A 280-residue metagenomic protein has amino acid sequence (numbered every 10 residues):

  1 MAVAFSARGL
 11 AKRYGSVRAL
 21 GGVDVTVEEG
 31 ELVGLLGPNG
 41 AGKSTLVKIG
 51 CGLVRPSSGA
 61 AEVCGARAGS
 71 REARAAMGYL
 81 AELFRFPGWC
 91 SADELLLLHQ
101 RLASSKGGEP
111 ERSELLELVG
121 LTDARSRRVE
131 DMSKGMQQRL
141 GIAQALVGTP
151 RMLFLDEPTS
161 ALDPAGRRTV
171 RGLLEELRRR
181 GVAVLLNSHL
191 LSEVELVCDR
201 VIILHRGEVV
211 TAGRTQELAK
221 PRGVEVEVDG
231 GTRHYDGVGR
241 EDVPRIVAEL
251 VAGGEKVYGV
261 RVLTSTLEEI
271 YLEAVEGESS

Functional and structural regions predicted by a protein language model:
M1-V3, S279-S280: Short, low-complexity, intrinsically disordered N-terminal peptides in bacterial proteins
A4-A7, K12-H205, T211: ABC transporter nucleotide-binding domains
T215-S280: Short, charged/small-residue-rich alpha-helical element at the C-terminal edge of ABC transporter nucleotide-binding
